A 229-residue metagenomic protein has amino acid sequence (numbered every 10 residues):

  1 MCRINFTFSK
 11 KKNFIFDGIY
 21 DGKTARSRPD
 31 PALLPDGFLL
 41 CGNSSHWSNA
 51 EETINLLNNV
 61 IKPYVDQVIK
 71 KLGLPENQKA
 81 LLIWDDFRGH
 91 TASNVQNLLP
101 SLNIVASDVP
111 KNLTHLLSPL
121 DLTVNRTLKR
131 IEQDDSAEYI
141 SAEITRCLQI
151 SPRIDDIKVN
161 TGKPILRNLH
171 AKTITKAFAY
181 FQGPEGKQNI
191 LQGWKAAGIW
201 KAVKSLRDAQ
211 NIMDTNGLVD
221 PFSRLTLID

Functional and structural regions predicted by a protein language model:
M1-Y20: Acidic, metal-ligating active-site segments
F8-K11, A25-E52, N58-G89, S93-D121 (+1 more regions): Acidic, serine/proline-rich intrinsically disordered regulatory segments in large eukaryotic nuclear proteins
